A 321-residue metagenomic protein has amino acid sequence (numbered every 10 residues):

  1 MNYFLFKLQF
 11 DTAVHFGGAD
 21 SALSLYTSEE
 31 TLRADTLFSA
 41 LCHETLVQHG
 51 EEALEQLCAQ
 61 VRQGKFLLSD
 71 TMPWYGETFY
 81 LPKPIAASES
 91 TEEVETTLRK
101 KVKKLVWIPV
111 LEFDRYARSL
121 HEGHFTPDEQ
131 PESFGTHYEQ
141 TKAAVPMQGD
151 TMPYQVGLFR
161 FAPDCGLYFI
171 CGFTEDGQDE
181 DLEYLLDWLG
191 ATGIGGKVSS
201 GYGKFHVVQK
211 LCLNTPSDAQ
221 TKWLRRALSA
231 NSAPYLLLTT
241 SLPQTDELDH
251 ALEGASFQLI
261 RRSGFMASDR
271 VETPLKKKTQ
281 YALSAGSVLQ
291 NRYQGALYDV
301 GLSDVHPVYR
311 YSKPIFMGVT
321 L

Functional and structural regions predicted by a protein language model:
M1-L321: Conserved active-site/ligand-binding neighborhood in enzyme cores
